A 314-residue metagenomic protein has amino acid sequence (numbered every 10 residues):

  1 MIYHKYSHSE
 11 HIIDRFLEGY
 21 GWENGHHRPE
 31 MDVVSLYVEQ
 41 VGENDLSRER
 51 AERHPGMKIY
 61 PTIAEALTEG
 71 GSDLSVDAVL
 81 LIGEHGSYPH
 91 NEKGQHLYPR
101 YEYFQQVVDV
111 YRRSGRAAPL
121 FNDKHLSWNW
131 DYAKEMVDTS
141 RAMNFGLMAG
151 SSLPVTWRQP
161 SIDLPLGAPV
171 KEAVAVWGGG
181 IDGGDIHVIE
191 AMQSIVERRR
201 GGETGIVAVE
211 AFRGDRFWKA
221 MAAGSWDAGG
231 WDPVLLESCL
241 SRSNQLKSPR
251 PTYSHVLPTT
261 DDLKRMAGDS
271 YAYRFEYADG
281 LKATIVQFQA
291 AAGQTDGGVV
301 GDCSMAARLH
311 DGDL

Functional and structural regions predicted by a protein language model:
M1-P119, E135, R141-A142, R199-A208 (+4 more regions): N-terminal glycine-/serine-/threonine-rich beta1-alpha1-beta2 phosphate-ribose binding loop of Rossmann-like
H8-E10, H187, L314: Histidine-centered active-site/metal-ligand motif
E30, G167, D269, V299-G301: A short, structural micro-pattern
Q105, G115-V196: A contiguous active-site-proximal alpha/beta segment in oxidoreductase catalytic domains
A173-V176, Y273-Y277, G298, S304-M305: Short, hydrophobic/proline-enriched secondary-structure or compact coil segments at domain edges
G184, T284-I285: Short helix/loop capping segments that flank catalytic or ligand/cofactor-binding pockets
L281-K282, D313: Short, solvent-exposed loop/turn motifs
A291-L314: C-terminal helical cap and adjacent loop that interface with cofactors, partners, or active-site loops
